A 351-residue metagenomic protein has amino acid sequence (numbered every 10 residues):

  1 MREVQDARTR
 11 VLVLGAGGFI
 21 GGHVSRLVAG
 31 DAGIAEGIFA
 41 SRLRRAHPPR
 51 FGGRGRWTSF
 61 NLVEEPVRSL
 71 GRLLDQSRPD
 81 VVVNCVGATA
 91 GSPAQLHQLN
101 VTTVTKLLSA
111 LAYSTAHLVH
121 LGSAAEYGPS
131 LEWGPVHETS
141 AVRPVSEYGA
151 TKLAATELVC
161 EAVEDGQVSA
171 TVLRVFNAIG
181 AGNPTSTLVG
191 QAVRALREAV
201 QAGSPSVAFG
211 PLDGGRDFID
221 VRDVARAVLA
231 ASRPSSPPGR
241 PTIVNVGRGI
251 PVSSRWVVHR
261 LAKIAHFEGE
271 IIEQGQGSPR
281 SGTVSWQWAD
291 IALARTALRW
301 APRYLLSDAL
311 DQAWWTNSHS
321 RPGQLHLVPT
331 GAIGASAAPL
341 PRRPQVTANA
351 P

Functional and structural regions predicted by a protein language model:
R2, F19, L306-P351: Amphipathic terminal alpha-helices
V11-G30: N-terminal Rossmann NAD(P)H-binding glycine-rich loop of SDR-like oxidoreductase domains
F60-V101: NAD(P)H-binding glycine-rich loop region in Rossmannoid oxidoreductase-like domains and their noncatalytic homologs
T105-E147: Conserved Rossmann-fold NAD(P)-dependent oxidoreductase catalytic core, especially the SDR/UDP-sugar
E132, C160-R216, V221-A225, L229 (+1 more regions): NAD(P)-dependent short-chain dehydrogenase/reductase
T151-A154: Active-site helix of classical SDR
A192, E198-A199, A227, R233-P279 (+3 more regions): Mid/C-terminal beta-alpha module of Rossmann-like enzyme folds, strongest in SDR-family dehydrogenases/epimerases
V221, I243, W256, Q276-A301 (+4 more regions): Conserved C-terminal active-site "lid" loop/helix of NAD(P)H-dependent oxidoreductases that clamps the redox cofactor
